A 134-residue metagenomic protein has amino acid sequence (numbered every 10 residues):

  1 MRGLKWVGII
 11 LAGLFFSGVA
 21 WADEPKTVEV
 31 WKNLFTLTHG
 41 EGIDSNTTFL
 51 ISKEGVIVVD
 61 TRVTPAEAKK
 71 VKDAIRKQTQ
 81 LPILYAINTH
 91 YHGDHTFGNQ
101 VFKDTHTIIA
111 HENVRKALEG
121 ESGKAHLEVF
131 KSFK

Functional and structural regions predicted by a protein language model:
M1-W6: Positively charged n-region of N-terminal signal peptides that target proteins for export
V7, K32, F97: Short glycine-rich loop/turn motifs that provide flexible caps or phosphate-binding loops at active sites
V7-S17: Bacterial N-terminal signal peptides
I9-L11, L34, N88: Extended hydrophobic/Leu-rich segments
A20-A22: Boundary at the C-terminal end of the N-terminal hydrophobic targeting segment
K26-A74: Conserved beta-strand hairpin/beta-sheet module of binuclear metal-dependent hydrolase folds, prominently
D73-K134: Active-site HxH/HxHxD metal-binding segment of metal-dependent hydrolases
